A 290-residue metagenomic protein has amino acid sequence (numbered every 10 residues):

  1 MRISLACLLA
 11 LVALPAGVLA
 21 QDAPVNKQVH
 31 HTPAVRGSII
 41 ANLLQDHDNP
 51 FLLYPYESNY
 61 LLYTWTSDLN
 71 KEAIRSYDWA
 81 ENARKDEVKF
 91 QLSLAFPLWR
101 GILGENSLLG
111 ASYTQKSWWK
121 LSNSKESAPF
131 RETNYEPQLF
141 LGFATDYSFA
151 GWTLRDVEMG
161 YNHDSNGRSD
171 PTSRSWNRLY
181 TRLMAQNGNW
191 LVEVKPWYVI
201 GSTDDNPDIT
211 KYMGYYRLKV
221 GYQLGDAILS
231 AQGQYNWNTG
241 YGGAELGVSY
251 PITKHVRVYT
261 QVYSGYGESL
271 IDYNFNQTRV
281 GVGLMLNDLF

Functional and structural regions predicted by a protein language model:
M1-L44, L289-F290: Cleavable N-terminal export/targeting peptides
A23-R75, R131-T133: A subset of solvent-exposed loop/turn segments in beta-rich extracellular surface proteins, enriched in glycine
S67-Y77, R84, W99-Y222, G233 (+3 more regions): Outer-membrane pore/translocation modules
D78-A80, F90, F96: Beta-barrel outer-membrane channel/assembly domains of diderm bacteria
E87, Q91-S93, E136-Q138, Y180 (+3 more regions): Membrane-embedded beta-strand positions in outer-membrane beta-barrel channels/transporters
L94, T260: Conserved, mostly hydrophobic/aromatic
D226-V256: Glycine/small-residue-rich hydrophobic helix-like segments
N276-F290: Outer-membrane beta-barrel "beta-signal"
